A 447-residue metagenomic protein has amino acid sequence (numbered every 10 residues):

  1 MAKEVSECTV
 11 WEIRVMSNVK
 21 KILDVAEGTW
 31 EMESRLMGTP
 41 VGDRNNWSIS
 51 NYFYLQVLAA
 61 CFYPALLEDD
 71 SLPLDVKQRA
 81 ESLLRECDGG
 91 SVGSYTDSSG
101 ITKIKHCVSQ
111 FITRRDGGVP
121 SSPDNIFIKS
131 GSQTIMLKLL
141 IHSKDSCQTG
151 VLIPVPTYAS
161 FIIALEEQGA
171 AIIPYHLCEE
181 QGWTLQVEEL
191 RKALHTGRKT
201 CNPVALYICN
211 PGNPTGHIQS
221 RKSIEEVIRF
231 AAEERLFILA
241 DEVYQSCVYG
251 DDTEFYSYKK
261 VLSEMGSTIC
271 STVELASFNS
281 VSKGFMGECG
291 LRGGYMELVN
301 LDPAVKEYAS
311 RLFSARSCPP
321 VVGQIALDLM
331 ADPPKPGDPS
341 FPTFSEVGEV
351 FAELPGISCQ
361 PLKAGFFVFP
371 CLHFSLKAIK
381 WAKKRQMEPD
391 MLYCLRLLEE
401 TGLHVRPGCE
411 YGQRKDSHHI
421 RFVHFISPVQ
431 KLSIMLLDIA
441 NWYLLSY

Functional and structural regions predicted by a protein language model:
M1-S99, K103-Y447: PLP-dependent class I/II
